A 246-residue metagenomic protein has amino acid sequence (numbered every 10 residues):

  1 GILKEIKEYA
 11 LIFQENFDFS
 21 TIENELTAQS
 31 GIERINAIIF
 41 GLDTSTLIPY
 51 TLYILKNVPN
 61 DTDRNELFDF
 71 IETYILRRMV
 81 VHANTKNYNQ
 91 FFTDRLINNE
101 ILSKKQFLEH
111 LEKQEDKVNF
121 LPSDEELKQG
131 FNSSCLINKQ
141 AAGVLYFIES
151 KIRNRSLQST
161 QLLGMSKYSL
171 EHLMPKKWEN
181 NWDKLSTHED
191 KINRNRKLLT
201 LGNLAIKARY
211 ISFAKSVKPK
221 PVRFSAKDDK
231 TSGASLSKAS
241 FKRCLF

Functional and structural regions predicted by a protein language model:
G1-F147: A cross-family structural signal marking well-folded subdomains
I101-K238: Betabetaalpha-Me/HNH-type nuclease active-site subdomain
K242-F246: Conserved catalytic alpha/beta cores of large enzymes that bind or transform nucleotide phosphates and polynucleotides
